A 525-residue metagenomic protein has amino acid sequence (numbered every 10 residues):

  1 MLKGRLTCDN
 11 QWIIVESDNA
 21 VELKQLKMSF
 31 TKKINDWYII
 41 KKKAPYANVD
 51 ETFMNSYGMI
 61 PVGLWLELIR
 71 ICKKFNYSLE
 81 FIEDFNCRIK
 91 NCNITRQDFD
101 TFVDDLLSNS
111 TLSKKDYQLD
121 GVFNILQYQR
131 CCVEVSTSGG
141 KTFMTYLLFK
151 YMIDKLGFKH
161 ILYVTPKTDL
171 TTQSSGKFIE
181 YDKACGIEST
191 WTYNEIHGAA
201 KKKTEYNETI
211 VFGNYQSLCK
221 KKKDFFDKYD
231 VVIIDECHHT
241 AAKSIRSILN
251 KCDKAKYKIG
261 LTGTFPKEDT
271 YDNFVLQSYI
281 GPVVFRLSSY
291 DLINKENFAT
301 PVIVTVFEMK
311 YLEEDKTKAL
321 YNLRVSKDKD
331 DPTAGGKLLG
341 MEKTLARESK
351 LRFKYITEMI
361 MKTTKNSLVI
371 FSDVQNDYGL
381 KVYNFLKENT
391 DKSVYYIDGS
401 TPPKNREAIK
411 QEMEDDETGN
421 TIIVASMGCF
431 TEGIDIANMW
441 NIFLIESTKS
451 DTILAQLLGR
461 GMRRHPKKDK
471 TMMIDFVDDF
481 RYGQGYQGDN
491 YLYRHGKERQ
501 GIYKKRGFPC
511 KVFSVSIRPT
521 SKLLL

Functional and structural regions predicted by a protein language model:
Y128-K150: Walker A/P-loop
T142-M152, G157-E180, V374-N376: Conserved Walker A/P-loop ATP-binding site and its immediately adjacent core in helicase/helicase-like ATPase domains
H160-L170, T344-K354, M359-F385, Y503: Conserved strand-helix element at the start of the C-terminal RecA-like helicase core
T168-G198: Conserved helix-turn-beta segment of the N-terminal RecA-like "Helicase ATP-binding" lobe in SF1/SF2 helicases
K201-T204, K381, S393-F430: Conserved helicase ATPase core of P-loop NTP-dependent helicases/translocases
H238-I303, Y503: Post-DEXD/H (motif II) to motif III coupling segment of the RecA-like Helicase ATP-binding lobe
F265-P266, K449-M473: Conserved SF2 helicase motif VI
M462-Y493: Conserved segment of the helicase C-terminal RecA-like domain
